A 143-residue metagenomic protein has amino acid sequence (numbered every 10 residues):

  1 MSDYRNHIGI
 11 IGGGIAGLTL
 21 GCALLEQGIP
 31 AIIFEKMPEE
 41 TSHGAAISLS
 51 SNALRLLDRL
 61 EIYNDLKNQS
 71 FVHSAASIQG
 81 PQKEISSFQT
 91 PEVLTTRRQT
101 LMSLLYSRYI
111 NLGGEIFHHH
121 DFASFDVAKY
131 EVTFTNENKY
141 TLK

Functional and structural regions predicted by a protein language model:
S2-I8, S50-K143: Conserved N-terminal helical subregion
I8-I10, A31: Conserved hydrophobic helix-helix packing surfaces used for dimerization/oligomerization
G12-I15: Glycine-rich Rossmann-fold phosphate-binding loop(s) that bind the pyrophosphate of adenine dinucleotide cofactors
L18: Residues forming the Rossmann-fold NAD(P)(H) cofactor-binding site
C22, I29-P30, I62, G114: Short phosphate-binding/catalytic loops that engage adenosine nucleotides
A23-Q27, A31, A75-A76, T96: Membrane-targeting and insertion segments and their boundary/processing signals
L25-A45: Glycine-rich FAD pyrophosphate-binding loop
